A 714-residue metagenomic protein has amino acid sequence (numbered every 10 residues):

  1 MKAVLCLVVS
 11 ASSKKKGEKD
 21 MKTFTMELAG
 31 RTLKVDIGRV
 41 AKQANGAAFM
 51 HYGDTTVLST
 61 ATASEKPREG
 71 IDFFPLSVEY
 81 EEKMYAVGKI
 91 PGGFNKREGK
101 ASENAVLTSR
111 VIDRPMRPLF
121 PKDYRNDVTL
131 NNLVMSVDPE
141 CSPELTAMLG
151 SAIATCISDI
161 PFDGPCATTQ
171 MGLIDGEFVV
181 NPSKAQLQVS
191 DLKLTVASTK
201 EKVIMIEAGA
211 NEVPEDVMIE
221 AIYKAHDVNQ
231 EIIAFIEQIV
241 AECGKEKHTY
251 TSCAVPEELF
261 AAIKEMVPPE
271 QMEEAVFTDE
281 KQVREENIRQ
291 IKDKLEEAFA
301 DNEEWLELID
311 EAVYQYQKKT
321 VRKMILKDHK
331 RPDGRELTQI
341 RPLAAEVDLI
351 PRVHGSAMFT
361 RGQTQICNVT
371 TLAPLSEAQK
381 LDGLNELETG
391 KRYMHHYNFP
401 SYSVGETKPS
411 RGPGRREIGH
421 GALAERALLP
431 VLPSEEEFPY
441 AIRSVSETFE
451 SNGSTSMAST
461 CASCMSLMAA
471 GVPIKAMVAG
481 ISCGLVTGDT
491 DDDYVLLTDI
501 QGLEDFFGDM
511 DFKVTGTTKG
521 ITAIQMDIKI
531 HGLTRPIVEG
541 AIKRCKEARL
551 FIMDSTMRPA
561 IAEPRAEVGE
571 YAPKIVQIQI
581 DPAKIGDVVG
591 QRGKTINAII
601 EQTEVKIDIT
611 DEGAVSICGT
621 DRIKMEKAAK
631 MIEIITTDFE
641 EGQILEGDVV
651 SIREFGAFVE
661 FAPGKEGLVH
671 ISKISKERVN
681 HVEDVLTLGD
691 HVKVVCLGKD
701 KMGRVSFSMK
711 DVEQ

Functional and structural regions predicted by a protein language model:
A3-D20: Short, Lys/Arg-enriched N-terminal segments with co-localized hydrophobic residues within the first ~10-30 amino acids
D20-S64, D72, T249-E388, P573-D587 (+2 more regions): Extended amphipathic alpha-helical scaffolds
D20-T251: Long, basic N-terminal domains or extensions that often function in RNA/ssDNA interaction or organelle/cellular
A44-T129, V134-S136, C141, E207 (+4 more regions): Glycine-rich, flexible beta-strand/loop modules in the N-terminal catalytic cores of phosphate-handling
G46-A48, C141-I160, V347-T370, N452-V472 (+1 more regions): Conserved phosphate/anionic-ligand binding catalytic regions in large, soluble enzymes, centered on
K122-V128, D163-P165, I232-Y250, Q282 (+7 more regions): Flexible, glycine/charged-enriched surface loops at secondary-structure junctions
D159-A275, L467-A566: Mobile "lid/hinge" segments at catalytic clefts and subdomain interfaces of large enzymes
P573-I575, P582-Q714: Single-stranded RNA-binding regions, centering on S1/OB-family and related RNA-binding modules
